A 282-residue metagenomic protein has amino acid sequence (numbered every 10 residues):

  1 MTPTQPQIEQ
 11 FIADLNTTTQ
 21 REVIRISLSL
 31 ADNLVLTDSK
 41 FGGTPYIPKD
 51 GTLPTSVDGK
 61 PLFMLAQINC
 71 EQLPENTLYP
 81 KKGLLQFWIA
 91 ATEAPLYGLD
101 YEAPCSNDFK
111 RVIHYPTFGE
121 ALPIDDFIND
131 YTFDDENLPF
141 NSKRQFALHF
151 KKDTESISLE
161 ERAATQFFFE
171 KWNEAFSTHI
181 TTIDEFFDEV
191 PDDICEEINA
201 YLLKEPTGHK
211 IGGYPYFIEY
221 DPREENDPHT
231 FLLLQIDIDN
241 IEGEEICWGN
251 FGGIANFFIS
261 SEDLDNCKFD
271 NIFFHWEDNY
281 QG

Functional and structural regions predicted by a protein language model:
M1-G282: Preference for intrinsically disordered or flexible, low-complexity segments and adjacent hinge/connector residues
